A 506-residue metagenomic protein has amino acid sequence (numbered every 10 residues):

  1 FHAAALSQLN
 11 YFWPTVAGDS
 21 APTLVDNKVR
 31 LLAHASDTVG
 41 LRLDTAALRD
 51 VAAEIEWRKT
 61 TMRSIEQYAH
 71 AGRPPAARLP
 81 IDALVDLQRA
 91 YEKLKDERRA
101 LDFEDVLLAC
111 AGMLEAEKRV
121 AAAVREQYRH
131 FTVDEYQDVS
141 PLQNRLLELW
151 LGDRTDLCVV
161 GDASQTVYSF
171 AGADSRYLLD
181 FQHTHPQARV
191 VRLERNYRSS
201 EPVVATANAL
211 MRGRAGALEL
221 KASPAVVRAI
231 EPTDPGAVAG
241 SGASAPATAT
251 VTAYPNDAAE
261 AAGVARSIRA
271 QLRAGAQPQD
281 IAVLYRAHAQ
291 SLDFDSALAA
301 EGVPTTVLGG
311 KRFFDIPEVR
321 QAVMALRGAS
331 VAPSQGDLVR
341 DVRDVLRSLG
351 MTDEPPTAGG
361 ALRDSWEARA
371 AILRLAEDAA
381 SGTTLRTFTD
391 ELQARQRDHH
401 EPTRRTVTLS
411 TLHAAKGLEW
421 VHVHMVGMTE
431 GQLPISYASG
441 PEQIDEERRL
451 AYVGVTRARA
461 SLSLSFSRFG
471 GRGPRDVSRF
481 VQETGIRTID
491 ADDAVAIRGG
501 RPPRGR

Functional and structural regions predicted by a protein language model:
F1-A53, K59, P75, L179 (+1 more regions): Conserved P-loop NTPase-based nucleic-acid remodeling module centered on helicase motor cores
A3-W13, Q165-S169, S199, V307-S330: Short alpha-helix plus adjacent loop in nuclease-associated cores
L24-N27, P75-D180, R192-S199: Conserved helicase NTPase motor core
R73, A77, S291, D295-A297 (+3 more regions): Conserved helicase C-terminal RecA-like lobe
D134, V160, L193-R195, T250-N256 (+3 more regions): Conserved RecA-like ASCE P-loop NTPase motor core of nucleic-acid helicases/translocases
P141-A253: Conserved RecA-like helicase ATPase core segment that couples NTP binding/hydrolysis to strand translocation
D153-D156, D162-S164, H185-V190, A245-A249 (+5 more regions): Short glycine-/polar-rich loops that comprise or flank the Walker A/P-loop and associated switch/sensor motifs
I489-R506: Acidic, low-complexity intrinsically disordered tails
